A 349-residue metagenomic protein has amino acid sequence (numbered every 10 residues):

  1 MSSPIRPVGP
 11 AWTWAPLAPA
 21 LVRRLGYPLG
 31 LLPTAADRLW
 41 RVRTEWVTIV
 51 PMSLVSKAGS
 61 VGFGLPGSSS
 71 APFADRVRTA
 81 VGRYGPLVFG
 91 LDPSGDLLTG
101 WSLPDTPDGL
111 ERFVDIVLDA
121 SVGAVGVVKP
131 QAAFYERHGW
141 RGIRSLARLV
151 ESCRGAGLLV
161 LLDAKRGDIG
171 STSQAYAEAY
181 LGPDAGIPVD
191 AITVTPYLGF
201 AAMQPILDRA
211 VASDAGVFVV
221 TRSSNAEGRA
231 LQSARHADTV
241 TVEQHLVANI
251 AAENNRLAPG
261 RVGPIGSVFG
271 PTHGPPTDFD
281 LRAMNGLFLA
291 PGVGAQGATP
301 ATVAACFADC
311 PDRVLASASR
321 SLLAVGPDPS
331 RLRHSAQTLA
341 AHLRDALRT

Functional and structural regions predicted by a protein language model:
S2-W14, R23-R24, R38-W46, S53-S56: Low-acidity, Ser/Thr- and Arg-rich intrinsically disordered low-complexity segments
F63-P130, R137-R148, R154-G155, R331 (+2 more regions): Conserved N-terminal beta1-alpha1 strand-loop-helix module at the mouth
R83-L87, G123-G126, A156-L158, P188-D190 (+4 more regions): Short, well-ordered coil/turn segments that N-cap beta-strands
F89, V128, D163, I192 (+2 more regions): Conserved, mostly hydrophobic/aromatic
L118-A124, S152-G155, L207-A212, L281-A283 (+1 more regions): Acidic (Asp/Glu)-rich catalytic clusters
A124-G126, P130-A185, H273-T277: N-terminal active-site wall of soluble small-molecule enzyme domains
D168-G266: Conserved anion-binding
P271-S317: A C-terminal functional module that forms or caps the active site or interfaces directly with catalytic machinery
